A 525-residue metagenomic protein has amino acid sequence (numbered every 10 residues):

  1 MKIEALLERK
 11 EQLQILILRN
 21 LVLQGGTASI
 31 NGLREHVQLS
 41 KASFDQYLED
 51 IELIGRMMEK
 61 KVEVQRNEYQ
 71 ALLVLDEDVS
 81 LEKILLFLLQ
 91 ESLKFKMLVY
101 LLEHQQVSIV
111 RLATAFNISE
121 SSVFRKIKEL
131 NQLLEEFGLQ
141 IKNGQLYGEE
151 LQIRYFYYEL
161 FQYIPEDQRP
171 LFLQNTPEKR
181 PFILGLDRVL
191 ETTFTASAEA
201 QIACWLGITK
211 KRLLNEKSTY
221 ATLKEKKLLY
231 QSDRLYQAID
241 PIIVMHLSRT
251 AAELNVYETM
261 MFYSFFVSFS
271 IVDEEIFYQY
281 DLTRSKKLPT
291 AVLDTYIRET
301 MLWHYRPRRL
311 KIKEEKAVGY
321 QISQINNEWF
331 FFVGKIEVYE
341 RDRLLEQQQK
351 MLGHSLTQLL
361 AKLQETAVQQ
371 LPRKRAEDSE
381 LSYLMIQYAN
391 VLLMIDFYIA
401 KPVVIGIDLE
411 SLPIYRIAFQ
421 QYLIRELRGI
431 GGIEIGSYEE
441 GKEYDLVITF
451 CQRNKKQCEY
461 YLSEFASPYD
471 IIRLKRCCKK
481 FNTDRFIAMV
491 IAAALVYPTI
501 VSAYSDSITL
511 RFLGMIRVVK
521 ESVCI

Functional and structural regions predicted by a protein language model:
M1-V490: A cross-family "folded-core" feature that marks the main globular domain of proteins
I491, D506-T509: Terminal low-complexity, poorly structured segments
T499-S502, S507, S522: Intrinsically disordered, low-complexity segments enriched in serine/proline and basic residues
